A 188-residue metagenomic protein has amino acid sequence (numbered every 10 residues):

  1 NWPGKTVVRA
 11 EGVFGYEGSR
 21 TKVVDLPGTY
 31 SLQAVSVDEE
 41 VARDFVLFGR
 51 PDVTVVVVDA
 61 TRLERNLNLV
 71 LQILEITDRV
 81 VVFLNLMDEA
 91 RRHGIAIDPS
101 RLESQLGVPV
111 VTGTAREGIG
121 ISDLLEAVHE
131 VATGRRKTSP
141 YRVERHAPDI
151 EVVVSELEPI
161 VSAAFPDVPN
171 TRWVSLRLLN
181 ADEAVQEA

Functional and structural regions predicted by a protein language model:
N1-E11: Short beta-strand-centered segment that lines the nucleotide-binding/catalytic pocket of NTP-utilizing
G12-T21, V37-V111: Conserved C-terminal guanine-recognition region of P-loop GTPase G domains, centered on the G4
P27-S36, M87: Flexible beta-alpha connector loops of hexameric P-loop NTPases
D88-R145: Canonical P-loop GTPase G-domain recognition
G107, K137-A188: Extended helical scaffolds that flank P-loop GTPase cores
